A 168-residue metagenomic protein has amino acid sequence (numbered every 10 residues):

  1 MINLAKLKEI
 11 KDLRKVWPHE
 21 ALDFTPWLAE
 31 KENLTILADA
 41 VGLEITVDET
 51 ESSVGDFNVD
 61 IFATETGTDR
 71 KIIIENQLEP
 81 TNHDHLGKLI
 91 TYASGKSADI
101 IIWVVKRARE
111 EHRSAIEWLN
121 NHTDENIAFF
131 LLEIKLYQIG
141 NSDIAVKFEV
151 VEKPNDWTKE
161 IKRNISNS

Functional and structural regions predicted by a protein language model:
M1-S168: Charged, terminal alpha-helix-loop-beta segments that serve as non-catalytic nucleic-acid engagement and/or assembly
